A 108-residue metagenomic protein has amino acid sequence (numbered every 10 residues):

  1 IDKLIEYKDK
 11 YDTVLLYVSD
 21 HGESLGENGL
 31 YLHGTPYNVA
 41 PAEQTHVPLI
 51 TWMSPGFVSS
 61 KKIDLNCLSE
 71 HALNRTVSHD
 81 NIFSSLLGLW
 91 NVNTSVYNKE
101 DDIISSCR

Functional and structural regions predicted by a protein language model:
I1-R108: Catalytic domains that recognize anionic headgroups
